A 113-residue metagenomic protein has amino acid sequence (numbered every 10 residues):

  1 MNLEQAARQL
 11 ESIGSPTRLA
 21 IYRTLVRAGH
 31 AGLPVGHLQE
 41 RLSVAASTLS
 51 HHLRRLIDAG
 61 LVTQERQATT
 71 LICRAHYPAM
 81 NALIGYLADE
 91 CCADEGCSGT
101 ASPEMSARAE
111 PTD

Functional and structural regions predicted by a protein language model:
M1-Q5, R23-A28, Y77-D113: Amphipathic alpha-helical dimerization/coiled-coil segments that flank or bridge DNA-binding/regulatory modules
E4-A45, Q67-A79: N-terminal helix-turn-helix DNA-binding core of bacterial DNA-binding proteins
A7-L10, L53, I84: A generic alpha-helix structural signal
R8, D58-A59: A generic local structural motif
E40, I57-D58: Alpha-helical residues within the helix-turn-helix
A45-A46, S50-H52: Short coil turns linking two alpha-helices in DNA-binding domains
E65-Q67, C97: Conserved catalytic-core motifs of GNAT/GCN5-like acyltransferases
